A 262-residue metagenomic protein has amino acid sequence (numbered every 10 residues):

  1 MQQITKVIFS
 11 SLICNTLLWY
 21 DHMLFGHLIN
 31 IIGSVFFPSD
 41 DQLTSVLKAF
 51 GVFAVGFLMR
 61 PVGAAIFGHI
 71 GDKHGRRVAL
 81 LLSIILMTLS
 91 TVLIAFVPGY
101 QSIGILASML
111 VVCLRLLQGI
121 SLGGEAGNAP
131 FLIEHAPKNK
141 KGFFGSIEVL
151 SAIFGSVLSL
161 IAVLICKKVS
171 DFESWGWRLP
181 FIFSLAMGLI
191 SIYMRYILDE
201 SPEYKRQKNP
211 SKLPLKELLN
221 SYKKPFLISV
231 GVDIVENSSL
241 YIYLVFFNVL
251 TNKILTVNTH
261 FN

Functional and structural regions predicted by a protein language model:
F25-G26, K223-N262: Extracytoplasmic gate region of multi-pass secondary transporters
I29-V62: Extracellular/periplasmic helix-loop-helix junction of adjacent transmembrane segments in MFS-like secondary
P38, I85-G104: C-terminal ends and interior cores of transmembrane alpha-helices in multi-pass membrane transporters/permeases
I103-G123: Hydrophobic core of transmembrane alpha-helices in multi-pass small-molecule transporters, especially MFS/SLC-type
S121-L122, K140-K167, M187-G188: Glycine-rich segments within core transmembrane alpha-helices of 12-TM secondary carriers
W175-Y193: Symmetry-related core transmembrane helices of the 12-TM Major Facilitator Superfamily/SLC fold
